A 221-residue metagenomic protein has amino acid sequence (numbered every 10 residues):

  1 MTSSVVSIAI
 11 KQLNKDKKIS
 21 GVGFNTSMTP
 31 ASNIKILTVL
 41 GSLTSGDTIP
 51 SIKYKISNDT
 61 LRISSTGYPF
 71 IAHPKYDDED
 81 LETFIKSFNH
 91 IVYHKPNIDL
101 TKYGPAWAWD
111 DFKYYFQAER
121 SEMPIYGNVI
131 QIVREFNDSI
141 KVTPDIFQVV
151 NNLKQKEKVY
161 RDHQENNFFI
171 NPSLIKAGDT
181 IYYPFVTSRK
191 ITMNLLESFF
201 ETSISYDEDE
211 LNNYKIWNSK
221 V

Functional and structural regions predicted by a protein language model:
T2-V22: A short, well-structured edge-of-sheet supersecondary motif
V5-S7, N33, T60: A common structural microfeature
Q12-N14, S32, G67: Short glycine-rich, polar/acidic loop-and-turn segments at beta strand-coil junctions
D16, K35-S42, I91, M123: Residue-level preference for non-acidic, small/hydrophobic
K18-S27, L61-I63, T180: Glycine-/proline-rich flexible loop or hinge segments
G21-G41, S45: Short active-site loop at a secondary-structure junction that contains or immediately precedes the catalytic residue(s)
T44-V221: Conserved serine DD-peptidase/penicillin-binding transpeptidase domain and beta-lactam-recognizing active-site
